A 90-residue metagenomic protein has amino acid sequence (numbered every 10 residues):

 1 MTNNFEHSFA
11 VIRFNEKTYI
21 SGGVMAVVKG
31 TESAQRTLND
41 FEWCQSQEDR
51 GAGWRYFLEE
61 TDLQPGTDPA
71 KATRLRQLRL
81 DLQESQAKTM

Functional and structural regions predicted by a protein language model:
N4-E16: A short beta-strand micro-motif
F14-I20, E32: Short, ordered coil/turn segments that flank beta-strands lining enzyme active or ligand-binding pockets
S21-M25, Q35, N39-M90: Short, mixed-charge low-complexity intrinsically disordered segments
V27-T31: Conserved aromatic
